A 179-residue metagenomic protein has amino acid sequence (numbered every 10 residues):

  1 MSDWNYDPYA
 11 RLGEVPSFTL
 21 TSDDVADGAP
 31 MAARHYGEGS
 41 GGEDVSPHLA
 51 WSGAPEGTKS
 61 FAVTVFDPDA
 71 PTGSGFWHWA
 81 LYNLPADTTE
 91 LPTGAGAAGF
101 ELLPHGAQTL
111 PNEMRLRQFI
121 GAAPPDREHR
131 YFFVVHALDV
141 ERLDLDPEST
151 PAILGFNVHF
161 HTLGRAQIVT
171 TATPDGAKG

Functional and structural regions predicted by a protein language model:
M1-G179: N-terminus-centered regions that define maturation/targeting leaders and the start of the first functional domain
